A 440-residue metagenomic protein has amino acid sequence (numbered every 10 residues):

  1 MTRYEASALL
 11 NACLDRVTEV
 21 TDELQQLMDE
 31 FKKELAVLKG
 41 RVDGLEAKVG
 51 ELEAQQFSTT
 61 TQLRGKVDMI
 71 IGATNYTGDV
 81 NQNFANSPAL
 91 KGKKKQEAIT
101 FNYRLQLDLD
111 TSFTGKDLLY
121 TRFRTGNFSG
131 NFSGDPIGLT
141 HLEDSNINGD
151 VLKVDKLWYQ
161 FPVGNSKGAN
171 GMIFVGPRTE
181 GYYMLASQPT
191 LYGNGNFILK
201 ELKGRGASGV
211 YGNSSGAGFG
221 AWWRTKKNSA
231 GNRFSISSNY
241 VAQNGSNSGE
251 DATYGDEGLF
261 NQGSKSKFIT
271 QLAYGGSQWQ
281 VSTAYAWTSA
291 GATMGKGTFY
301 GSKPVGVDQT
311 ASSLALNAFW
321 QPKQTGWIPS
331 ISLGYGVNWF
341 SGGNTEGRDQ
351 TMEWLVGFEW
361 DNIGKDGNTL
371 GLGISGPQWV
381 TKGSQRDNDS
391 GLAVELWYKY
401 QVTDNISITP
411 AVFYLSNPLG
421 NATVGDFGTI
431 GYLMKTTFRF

Functional and structural regions predicted by a protein language model:
M1-R3, S7-I173, E201-F234, S238-N239 (+9 more regions): Beta-barrel outer-membrane channel/assembly domains of diderm bacteria
S129-N131, R178-G193, L370-Q378: Surface-exposed extracellular loop regions of Gram-negative outer-membrane beta-barrel proteins, predominantly
P177-R178, V241: Short, well-ordered beta-to-alpha junction loops that form the rim of enzyme active sites and present histidine/acidic
Y182, I198-L199: Generic structural signal of hydrophobic/aromatic residues within well-ordered alpha-helices of folded domains
Y183-A186, I236-S237, N247-G249, S282 (+1 more regions): Short helix/loop capping segments that flank catalytic or ligand/cofactor-binding pockets
Y192-N196, N239, S246-G255, N261-G263: Internal alpha/beta core interface subdomains
G255-E257, G301-V305, G342: Surface-exposed cleft-lining segments at the edges of enzyme active sites
A292, K296-Y300: Surface-exposed beta-strand-turn/loop segments characteristic of Gram-negative outer-membrane beta-barrels
